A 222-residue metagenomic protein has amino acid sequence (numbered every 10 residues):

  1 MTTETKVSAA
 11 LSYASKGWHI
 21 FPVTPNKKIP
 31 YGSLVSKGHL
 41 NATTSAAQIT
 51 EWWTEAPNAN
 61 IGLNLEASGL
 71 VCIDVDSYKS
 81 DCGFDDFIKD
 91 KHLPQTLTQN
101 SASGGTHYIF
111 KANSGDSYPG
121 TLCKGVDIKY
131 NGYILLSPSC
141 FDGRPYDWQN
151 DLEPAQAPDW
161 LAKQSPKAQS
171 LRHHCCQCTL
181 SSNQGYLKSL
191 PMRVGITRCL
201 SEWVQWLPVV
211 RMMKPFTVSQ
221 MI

Functional and structural regions predicted by a protein language model:
M1-C176: Conserved phosphate/metal-binding and DNA-contacting active-site motifs used in DNA phosphodiester-bond processing
P22, S114, C140, Q169-I222: Modules that initiate DNA replication and primer synthesis
